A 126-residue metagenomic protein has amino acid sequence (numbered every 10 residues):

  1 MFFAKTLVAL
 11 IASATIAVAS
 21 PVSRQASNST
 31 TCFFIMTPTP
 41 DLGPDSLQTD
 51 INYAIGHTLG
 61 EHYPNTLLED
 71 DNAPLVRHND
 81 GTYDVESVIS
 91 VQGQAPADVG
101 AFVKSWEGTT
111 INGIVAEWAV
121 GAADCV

Functional and structural regions predicted by a protein language model:
M1-A26: Fungal secretory targeting signals
S20-V126: Mature, structured extracellular domains of secreted fungal proteins
